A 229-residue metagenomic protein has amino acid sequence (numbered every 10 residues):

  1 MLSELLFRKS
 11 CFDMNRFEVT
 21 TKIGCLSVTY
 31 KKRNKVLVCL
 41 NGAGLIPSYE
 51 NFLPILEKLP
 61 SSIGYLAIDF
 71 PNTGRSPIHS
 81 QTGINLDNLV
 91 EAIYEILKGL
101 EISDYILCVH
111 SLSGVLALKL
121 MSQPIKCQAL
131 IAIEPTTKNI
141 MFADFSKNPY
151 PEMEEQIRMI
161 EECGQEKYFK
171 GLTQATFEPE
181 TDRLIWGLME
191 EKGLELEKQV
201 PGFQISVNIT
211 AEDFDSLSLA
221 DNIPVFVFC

Functional and structural regions predicted by a protein language model:
M1-L40, P60-I63, I102-S103: Alpha/beta-hydrolase fold catalytic core
S27-R75: Conserved HGGG/HGGXW glycine-rich cap/lid loop of the alpha/beta-hydrolase fold
A67-I106: Active-site loop/oxyanion-hole signature of alpha/beta-hydrolase fold enzymes
S103-M141: Conserved hydrolase catalytic core segment
L130-E161: Flexible "cap/lid" loop of the alpha/beta hydrolase fold
M141-A143, E161-L219: Conserved alpha/beta-hydrolase catalytic His-Asp/Glu region
L219-V225: Short, proline-enriched alpha-helix->beta-strand connector loops that line the catalytic pocket of alpha/beta-hydrolase
V227-C229: Short beta-strand/loop motif that positions the catalytic acidic residue of the alpha/beta-hydrolase fold
